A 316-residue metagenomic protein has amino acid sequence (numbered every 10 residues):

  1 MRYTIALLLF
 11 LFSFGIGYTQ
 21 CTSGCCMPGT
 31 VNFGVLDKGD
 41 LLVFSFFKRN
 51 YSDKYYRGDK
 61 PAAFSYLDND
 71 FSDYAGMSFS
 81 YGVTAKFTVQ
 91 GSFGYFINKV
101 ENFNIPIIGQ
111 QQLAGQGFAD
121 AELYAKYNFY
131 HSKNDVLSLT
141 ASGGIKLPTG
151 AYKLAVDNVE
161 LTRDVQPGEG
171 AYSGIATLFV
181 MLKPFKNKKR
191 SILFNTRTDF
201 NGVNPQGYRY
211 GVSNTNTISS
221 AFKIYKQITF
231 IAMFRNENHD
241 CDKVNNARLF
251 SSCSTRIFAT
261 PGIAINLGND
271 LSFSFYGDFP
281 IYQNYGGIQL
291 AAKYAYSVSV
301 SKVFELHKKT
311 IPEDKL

Functional and structural regions predicted by a protein language model:
G17-Y56, N134, T140, E305-L316: Outer-membrane beta-barrel biogenesis signature
K38, T84-K86, F96, Y130-N134 (+4 more regions): Outer-membrane beta-barrel channels and translocator barrels
G39, F71-A75, G115-A121, L137 (+4 more regions): Residues that define the transmembrane beta-barrel architecture of outer-membrane proteins
G39-F47, Y51, R163-N245: Detector for outer-membrane/organellar transmembrane beta-barrel domains, recognizing the amphipathic beta-strand
V43-Y51, G91-Y95, A141-L147, F194-T198 (+3 more regions): Transmembrane beta-barrel strands of outer-membrane/channel proteins
R49-Y74: Surface-exposed strand-loop-strand hairpins of Gram-negative outer-membrane beta-barrel proteins
K54-Y56, S65, G207-L316: Outer membrane beta-barrel transmembrane domains
N98-R209: Outer-membrane pore/translocation modules
